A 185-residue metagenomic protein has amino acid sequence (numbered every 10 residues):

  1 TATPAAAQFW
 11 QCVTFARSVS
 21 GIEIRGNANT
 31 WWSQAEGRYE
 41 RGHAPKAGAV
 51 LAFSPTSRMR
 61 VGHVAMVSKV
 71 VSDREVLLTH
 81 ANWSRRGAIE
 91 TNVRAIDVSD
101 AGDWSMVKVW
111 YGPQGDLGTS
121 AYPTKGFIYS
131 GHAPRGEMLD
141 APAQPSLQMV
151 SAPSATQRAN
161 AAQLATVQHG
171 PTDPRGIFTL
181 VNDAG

Functional and structural regions predicted by a protein language model:
A6-M66: Secreted/periplasmic proteins that engage bacterial cell-wall peptidoglycan
T56-R58, V70, W83: Short polar/acidic secondary-structure junctions
H63-E75: Short, compositionally biased
S72-A184: Aromatic- and glycine-rich peptidoglycan recognition patches
